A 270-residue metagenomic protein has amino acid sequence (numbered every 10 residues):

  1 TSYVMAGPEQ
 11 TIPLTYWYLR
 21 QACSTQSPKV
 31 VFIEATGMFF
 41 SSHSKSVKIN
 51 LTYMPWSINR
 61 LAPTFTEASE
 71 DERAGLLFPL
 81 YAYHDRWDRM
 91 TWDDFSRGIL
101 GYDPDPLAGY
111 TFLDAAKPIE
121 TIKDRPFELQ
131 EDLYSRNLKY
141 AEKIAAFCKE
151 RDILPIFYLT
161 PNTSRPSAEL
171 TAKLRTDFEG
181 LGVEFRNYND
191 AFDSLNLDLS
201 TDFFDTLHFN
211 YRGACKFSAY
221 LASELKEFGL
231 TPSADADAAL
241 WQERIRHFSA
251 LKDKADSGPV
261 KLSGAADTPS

Functional and structural regions predicted by a protein language model:
T1-E67: Membrane-embedded segments
M5-P8, E34-T36, Y158-N162, Y188-A191 (+1 more regions): Active-site-proximal beta-strand/loop segments in catalytic clefts of secreted hydrolases
E9-P13, L133-S135, P161-L170: Acidic-and-aromatic substrate-binding clefts and catalytic sites of carbohydrate-active enzymes
L14-W17, R60, R73-A82, R136-K143 (+5 more regions): Extracytoplasmic/secreted proteins, especially bacterial periplasmic and envelope-associated proteins
R20, S24, A146-E150, A222 (+1 more regions): Sec-exported extracytoplasmic/periplasmic mature domains
S27-V30, K149-I156, L181-E184: Loop/turn elements at helix/coil->beta-strand transitions in domains of secreted/extracellular proteins
S46-L154, A234-S270: Secreted/periplasmic serine-hydrolase-like ester/acetyl group-modifying domain
A172-D267: C-terminal regions of proteins
